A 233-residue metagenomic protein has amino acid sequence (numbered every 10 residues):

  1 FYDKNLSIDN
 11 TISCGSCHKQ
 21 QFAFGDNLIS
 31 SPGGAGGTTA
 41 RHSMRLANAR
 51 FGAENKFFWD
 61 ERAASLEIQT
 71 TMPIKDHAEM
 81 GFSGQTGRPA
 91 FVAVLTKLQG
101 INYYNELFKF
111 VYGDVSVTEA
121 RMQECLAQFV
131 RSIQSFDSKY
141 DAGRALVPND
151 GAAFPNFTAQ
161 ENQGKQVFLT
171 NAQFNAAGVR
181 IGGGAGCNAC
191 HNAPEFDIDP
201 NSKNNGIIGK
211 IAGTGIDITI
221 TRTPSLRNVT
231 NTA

Functional and structural regions predicted by a protein language model:
F1-M72, D141-A233: Short glycine/threonine-rich turn/loop motifs
S7-I8, G25, H77, G81 (+3 more regions): Secondary-structure transition/capping residues
A35-R131, A233: Periplasmic c-type cytochrome electron-transfer domains
N102-Q166, N175: Amphipathic alpha-helical substructures
